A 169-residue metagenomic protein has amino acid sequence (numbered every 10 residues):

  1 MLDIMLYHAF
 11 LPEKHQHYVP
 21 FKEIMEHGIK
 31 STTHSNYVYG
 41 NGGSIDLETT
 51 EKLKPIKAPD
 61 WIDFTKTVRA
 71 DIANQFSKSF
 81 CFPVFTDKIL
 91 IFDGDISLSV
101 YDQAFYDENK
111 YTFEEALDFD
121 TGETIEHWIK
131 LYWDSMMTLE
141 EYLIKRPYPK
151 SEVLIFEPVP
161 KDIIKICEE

Functional and structural regions predicted by a protein language model:
M1-I24: Short, extreme N-terminal segment that most often corresponds to the first beta-strand
M1-I4, T65, K150-S151, K161: Sequence-level motif detector for i,i+2 pairs with an aromatic at +2
L11, V19, S31, K54 (+4 more regions): Intrinsic-disorder/low-complexity coil detector
K22, T50-K54, E126, K130: Generic detector of well-ordered alpha-helical segments enriched in charged/polar residues, highlighting helical
I29-N36, G43-T121: ADP-ribosyltransferase catalytic core
N41-G43, T65, Y132, M137: Short, isolated positions within intrinsically disordered regulatory regions of eukaryotic proteins
C81-E169: Active-site and NAD+-binding cores of ADP-ribose-processing enzymes
